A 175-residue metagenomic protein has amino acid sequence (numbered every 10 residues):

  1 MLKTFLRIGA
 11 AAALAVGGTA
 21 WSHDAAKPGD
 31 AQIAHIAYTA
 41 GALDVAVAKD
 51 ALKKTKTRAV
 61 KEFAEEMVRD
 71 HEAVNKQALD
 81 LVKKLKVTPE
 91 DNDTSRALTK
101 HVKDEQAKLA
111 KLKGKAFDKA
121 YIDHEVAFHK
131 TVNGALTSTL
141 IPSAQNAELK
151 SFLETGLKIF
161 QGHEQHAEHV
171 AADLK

Functional and structural regions predicted by a protein language model:
L2-G9, G18-K175: His/Met- and acidic-residue-enriched segments that coordinate or traffic transition-metal cofactors and support
